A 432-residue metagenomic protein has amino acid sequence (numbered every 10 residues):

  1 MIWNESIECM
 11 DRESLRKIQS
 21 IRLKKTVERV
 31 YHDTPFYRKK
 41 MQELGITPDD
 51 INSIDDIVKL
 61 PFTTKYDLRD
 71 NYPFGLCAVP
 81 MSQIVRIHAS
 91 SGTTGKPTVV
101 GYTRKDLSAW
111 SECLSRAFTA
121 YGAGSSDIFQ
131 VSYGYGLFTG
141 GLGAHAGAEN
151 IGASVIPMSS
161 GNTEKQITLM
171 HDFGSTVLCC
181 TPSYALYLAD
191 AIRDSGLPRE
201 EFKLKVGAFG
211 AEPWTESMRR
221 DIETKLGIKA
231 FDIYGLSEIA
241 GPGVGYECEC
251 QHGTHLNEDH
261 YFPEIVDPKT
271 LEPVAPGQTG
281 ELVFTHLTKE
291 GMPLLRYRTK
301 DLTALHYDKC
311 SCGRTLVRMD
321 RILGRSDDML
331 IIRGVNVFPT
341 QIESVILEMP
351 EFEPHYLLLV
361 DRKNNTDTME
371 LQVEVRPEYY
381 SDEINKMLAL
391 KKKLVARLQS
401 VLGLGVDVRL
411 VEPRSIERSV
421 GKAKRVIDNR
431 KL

Functional and structural regions predicted by a protein language model:
M1-A89, T94-E112, R116-A120, N365-V373 (+4 more regions): Nucleotide 5′-phosphate-binding alpha/beta core
V30, S90-T93, F129, L178 (+4 more regions): Conserved S/T- and glycine-rich ATP-binding loop of Class I adenylate-forming
R104-A117, I128-Y187: AMP-binding/adenylate-forming
A123-D127: Short helix-loop-beta connector
I128, S195-W214: Conserved helix-loop-beta element of the AMP-binding
L178, T288-L402, G421: AMP-binding/adenylate-forming catalytic core of the ANL superfamily
Y184-K203, R220-T224: Adenylate-forming
K205, W214-K309: Conserved AMP-binding/adenylate-forming
